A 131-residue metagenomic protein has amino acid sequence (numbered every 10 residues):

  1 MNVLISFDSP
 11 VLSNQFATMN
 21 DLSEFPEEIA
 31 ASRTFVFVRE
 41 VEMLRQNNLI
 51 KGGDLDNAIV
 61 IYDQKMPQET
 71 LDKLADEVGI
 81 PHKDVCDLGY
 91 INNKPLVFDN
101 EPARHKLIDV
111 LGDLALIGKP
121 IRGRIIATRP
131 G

Functional and structural regions predicted by a protein language model:
M1-G131: Short acidic-hydrophobic catalytic motif
